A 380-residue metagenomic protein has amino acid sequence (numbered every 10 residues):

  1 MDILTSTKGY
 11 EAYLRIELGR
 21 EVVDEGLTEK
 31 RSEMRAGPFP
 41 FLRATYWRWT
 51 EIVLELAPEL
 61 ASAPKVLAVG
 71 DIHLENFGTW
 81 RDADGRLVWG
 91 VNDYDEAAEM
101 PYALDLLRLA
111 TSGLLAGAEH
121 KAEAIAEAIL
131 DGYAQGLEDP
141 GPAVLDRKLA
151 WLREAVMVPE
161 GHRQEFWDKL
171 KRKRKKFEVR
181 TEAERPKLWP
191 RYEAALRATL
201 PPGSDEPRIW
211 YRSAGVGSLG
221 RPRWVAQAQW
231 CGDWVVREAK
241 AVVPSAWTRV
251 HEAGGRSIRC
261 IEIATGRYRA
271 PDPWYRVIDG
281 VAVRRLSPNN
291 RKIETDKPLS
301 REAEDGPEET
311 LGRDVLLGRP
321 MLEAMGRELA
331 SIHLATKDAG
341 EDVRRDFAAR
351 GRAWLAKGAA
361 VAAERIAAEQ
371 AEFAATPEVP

Functional and structural regions predicted by a protein language model:
M1-G26, S32-V69, L74-P159, R197-P380: Conserved ATP-binding subdomain of kinase catalytic cores across diverse folds
L137-Y192: Sequence-structural signature of the catalytic-core scaffold of metal-dependent phosphohydrolases that act on
